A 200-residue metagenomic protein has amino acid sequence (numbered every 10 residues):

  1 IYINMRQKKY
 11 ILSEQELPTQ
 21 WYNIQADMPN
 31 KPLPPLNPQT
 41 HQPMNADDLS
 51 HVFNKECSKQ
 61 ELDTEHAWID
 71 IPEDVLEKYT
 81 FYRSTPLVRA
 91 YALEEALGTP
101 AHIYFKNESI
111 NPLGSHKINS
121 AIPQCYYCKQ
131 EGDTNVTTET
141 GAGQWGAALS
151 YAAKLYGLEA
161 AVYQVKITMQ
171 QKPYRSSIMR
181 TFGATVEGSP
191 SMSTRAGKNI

Functional and structural regions predicted by a protein language model:
Y2-I200: PLP-dependent amino-acid enzyme catalytic core
